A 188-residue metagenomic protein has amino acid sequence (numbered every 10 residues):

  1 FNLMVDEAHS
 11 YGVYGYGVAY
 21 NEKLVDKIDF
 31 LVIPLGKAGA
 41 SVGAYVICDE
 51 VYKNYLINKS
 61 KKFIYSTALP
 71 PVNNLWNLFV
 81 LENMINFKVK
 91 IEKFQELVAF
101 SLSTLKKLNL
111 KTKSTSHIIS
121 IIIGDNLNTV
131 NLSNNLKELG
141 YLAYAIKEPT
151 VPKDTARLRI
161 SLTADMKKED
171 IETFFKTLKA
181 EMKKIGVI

Functional and structural regions predicted by a protein language model:
N2-L3: Hydrophobic "anchor" residues on beta-strands that sit immediately upstream of conserved functional sites
E7-F30: Active-site pre-lysine segment of PLP-dependent enzymes
A8-S10, E50, P70, E148-T150: Short, ordered loop/turn segments at secondary-structure junctions
L24-Y55: Active-site PLP attachment segment
V42-G43, S60-L69, M84: A short glycine-threonine-serine/GTX helix/turn-capping micro-motif
A68-F87, K93, L97, K106: Structural motif of enzymes handling amino- and sulfur-group chemistry
N86, E138-L139, T150-I188: PLP-dependent enzyme catalytic core of the Aspartate aminotransferase-like
I91-A99, K106-G140, T150, L162-A164: Conserved PLP-binding catalytic core of the aspartate aminotransferase-like
